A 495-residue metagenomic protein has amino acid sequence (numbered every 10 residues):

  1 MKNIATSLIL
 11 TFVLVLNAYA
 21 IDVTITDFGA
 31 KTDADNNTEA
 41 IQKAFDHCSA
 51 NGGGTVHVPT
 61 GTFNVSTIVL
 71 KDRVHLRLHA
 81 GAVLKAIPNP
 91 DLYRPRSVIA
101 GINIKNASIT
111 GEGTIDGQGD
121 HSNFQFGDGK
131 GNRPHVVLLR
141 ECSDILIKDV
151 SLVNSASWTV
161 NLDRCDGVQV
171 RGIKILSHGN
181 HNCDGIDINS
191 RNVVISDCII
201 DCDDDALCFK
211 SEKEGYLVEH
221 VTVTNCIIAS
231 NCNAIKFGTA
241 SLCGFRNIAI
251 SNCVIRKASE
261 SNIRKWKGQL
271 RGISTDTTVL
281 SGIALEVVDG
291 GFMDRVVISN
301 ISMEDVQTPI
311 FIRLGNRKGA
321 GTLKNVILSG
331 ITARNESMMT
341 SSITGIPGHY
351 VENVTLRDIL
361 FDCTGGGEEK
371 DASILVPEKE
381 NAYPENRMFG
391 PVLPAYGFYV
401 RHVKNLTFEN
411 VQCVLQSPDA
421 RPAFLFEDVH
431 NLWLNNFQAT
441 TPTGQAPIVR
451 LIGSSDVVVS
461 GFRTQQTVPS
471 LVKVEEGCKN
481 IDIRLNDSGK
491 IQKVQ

Functional and structural regions predicted by a protein language model:
M1-A5: Positively charged n-region of N-terminal signal peptides that target proteins for export
S7-N17: Bacterial N-terminal signal peptides
Y19-Q495: Extracellular/periplasmic carbohydrate-active domains that bind, remodel, or depolymerize complex polysaccharides
